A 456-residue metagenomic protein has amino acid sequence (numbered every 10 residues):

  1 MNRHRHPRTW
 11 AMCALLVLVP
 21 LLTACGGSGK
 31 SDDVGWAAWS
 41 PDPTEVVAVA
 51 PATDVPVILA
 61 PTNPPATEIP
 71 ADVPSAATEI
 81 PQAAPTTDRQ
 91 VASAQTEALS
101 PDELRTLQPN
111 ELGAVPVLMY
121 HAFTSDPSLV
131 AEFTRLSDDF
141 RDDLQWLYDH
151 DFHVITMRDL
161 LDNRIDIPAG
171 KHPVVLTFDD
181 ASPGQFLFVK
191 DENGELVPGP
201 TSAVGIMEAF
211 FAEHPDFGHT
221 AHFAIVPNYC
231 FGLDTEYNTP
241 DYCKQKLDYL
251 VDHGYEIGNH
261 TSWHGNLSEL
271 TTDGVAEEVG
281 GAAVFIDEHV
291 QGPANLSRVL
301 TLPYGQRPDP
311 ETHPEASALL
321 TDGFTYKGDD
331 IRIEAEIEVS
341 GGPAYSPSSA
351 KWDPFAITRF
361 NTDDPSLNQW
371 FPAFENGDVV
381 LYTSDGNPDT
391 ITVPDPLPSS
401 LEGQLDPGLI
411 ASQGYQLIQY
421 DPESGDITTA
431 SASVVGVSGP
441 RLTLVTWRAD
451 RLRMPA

Functional and structural regions predicted by a protein language model:
N2-A14: Bacterial N-terminal signal peptides that target proteins for export
L21-A24: C-terminal motif of bacterial Sec signal peptides marking the signal peptidase cleavage site
G27: Short, conserved catalytic or interaction motifs in soluble domains
K30-D102, T106, T443, M454-A456: Ser/Thr-rich, Proline-interspersed low-complexity disordered segments
S100-Y249, H253, G265, F285-E288 (+3 more regions): Active-site beta->alpha N-cap acidic-glycine motif
R135-I167, D287-V290, G323-A456: C-terminal domain-boundary segment and adjacent tail
G194-G199, I206, D216, T220-N368: Catalytic domains of cell-wall/extracellular-matrix polysaccharide-remodeling enzymes, centered on de-N-acetylation
